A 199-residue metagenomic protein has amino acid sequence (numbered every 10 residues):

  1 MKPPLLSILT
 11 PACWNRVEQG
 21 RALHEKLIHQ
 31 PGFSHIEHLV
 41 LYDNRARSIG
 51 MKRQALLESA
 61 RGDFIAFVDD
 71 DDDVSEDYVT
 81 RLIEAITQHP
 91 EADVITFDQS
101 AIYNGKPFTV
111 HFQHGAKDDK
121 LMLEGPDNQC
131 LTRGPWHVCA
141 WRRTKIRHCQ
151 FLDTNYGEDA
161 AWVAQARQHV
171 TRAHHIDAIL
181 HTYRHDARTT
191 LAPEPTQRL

Functional and structural regions predicted by a protein language model:
A12-Q30: Short, well-formed alpha-helical segments that are part of the catalytic scaffolds of diverse glycosyltransferases
N44-A60: Glycine-rich, basic loop-to-helix element that forms the pyrophosphate-binding segment of sugar-nucleotide handling
I65: Short aromatic/hydrophobic "clamp" motif used to bind/position activated sugar donors
D69-D73: The conserved acidic donor/metal-binding loop of glycosyltransferases
V79-H111: Conserved donor NDP-sugar-binding/catalytic core segment of glycosyltransferases
I102, F108-T109, K117-W141: A recurrent flexible, glycine/aromatic-enriched loop bordering the glycosyltransferase active site that acts as
Y156-W162: Acidic donor-binding loop at a coil-to-helix junction in glycosyltransferase catalytic cores that engages
I176-L199: Active-site donor/metal-binding and catalytic loop motifs of nucleotide-sugar-dependent glycosylation enzymes
